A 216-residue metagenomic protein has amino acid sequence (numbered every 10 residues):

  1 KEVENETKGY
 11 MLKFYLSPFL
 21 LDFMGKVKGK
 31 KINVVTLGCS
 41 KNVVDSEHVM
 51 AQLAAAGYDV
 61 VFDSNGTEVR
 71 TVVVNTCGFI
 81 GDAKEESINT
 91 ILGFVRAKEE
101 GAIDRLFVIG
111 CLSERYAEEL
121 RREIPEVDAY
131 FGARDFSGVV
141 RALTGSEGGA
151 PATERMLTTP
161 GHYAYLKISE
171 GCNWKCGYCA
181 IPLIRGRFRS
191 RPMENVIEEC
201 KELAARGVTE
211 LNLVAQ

Functional and structural regions predicted by a protein language model:
K1-E2, F14: Glycine-biased, low-complexity coil/linker segments
E2-E6, D22: Acidic, Ala/Val/Gly-enriched low-complexity intrinsically disordered segments
E6-Y10, K201: N-terminal regions of proteins, emphasizing targeting and processing segments when present
F19-Q216: Proteins enriched for Cys/Gly/acidic motifs involved in redox and nucleic-acid/cofactor modification
